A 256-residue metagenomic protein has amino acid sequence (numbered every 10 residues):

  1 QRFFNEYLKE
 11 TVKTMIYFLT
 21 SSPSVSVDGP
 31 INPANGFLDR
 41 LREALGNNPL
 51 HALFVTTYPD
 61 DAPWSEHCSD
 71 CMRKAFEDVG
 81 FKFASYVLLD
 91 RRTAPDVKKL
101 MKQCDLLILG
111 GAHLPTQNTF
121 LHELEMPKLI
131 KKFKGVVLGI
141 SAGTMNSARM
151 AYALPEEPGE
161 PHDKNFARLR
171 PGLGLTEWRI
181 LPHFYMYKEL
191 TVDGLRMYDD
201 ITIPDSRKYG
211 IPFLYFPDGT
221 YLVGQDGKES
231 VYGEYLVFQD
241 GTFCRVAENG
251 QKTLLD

Functional and structural regions predicted by a protein language model:
Q1-T14: Short, Lys/Arg-enriched N-terminal segments with co-localized hydrophobic residues within the first ~10-30 amino acids
M15-N47, P59, E66, D70 (+3 more regions): C-terminal and late-domain segments of enzyme folds
F18, L106-G110, L138-G139, R179-I180: Structural motif
F54-V55, P59-T116: Portal/gating segments that form or line small-molecule/metal binding sites
L100, E123-G135: Catalytic-core regions built around general acid/base machinery
C104, F133-K134, T176: Short, well-ordered alpha-helix to beta-strand connector turns
G110, K131-M150: Catalytic nucleophile loop
L114-E123, T191: Glycine/threonine-rich flexible loop motifs
